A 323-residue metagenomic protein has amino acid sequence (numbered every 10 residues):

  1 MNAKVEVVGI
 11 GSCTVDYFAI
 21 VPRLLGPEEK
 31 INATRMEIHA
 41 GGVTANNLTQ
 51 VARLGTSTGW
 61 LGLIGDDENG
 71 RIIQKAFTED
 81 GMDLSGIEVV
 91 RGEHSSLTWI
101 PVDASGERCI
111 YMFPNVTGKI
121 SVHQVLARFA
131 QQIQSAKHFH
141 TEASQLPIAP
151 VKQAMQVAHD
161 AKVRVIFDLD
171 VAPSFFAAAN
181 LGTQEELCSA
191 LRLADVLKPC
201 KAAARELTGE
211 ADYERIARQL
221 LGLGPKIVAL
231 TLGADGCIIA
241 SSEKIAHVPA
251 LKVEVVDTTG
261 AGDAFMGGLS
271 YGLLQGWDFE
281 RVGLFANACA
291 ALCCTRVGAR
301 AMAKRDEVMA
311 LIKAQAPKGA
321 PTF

Functional and structural regions predicted by a protein language model:
M1-L63, E68-E79, K162, E254-V256 (+1 more regions): Glycine-rich phosphate/adenosyl-contacting loop at the front of the ribokinase-like
M1-V8, V157-D160, E210-F323: Conserved phosphate-binding/catalytic region of the ribokinase-like
E6, T98, R164, V196 (+1 more regions): Proline-centered loop/turn at the N-terminus of a beta-strand
T49, L97-P101, C109, G236-I239: Short beta-strand scaffold segments in enzyme catalytic cores
T58, L84, V165-F167: Hydrophobic beta-strand scaffold residues
A76-E93: A glycine-rich helix N-cap at a beta->alpha junction
V89-V90, I100-A149: Conserved phosphate-binding/catalytic loop of the ribokinase/pfkB sugar-kinase fold
H138-R218, D235-G236: Conserved beta-alpha-beta core of the PfkB/ribokinase-like small-molecule kinase fold
